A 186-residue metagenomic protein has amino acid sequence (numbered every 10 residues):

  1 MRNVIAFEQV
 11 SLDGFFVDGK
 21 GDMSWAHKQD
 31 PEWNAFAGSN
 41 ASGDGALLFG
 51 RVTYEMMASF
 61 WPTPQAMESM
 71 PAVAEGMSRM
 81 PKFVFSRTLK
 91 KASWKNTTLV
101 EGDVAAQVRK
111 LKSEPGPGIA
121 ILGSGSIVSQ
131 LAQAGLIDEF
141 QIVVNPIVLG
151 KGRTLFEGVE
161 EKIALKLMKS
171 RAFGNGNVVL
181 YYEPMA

Functional and structural regions predicted by a protein language model:
M1-A186: Enzymes that bind and transform nitrogen-containing heteroaromatic metabolites
